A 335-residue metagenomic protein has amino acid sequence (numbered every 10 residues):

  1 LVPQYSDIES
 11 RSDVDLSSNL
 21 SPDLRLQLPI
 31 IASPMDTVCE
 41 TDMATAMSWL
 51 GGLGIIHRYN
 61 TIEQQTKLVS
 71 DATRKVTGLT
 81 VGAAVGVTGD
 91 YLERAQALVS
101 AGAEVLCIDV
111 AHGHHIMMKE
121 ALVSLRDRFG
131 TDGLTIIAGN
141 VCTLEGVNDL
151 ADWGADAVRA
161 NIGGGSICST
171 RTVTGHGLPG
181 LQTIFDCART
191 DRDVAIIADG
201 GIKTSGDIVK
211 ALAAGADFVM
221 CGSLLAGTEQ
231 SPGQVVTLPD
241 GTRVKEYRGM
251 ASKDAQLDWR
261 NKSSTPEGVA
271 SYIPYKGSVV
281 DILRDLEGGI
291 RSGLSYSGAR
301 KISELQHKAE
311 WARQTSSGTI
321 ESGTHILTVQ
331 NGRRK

Functional and structural regions predicted by a protein language model:
L1-S17: Positively charged, low-complexity intrinsically disordered leader regions
P3-I8, A84, G130, D152-W153 (+1 more regions): Alpha/beta catalytic cores of nucleotide-metabolism and tRNA/nucleoside-modifying enzymes
R11, Q27, V76-T80: Sequence-level motif detector for i,i+2 pairs with an aromatic at +2
L16, L20, Q314: Short clusters of hydrophobic/aromatic residues that line enzyme substrate/ligand-binding pockets
S21-Q27: Intrinsically disordered, low-complexity polar/acidic regions
P29-A32: Short, ordered secondary-structure scaffold segments
P34-D36: Glycine-rich phosphate/pyrophosphate-binding beta-alpha loops
V38-E246: Alpha/beta enzyme core
